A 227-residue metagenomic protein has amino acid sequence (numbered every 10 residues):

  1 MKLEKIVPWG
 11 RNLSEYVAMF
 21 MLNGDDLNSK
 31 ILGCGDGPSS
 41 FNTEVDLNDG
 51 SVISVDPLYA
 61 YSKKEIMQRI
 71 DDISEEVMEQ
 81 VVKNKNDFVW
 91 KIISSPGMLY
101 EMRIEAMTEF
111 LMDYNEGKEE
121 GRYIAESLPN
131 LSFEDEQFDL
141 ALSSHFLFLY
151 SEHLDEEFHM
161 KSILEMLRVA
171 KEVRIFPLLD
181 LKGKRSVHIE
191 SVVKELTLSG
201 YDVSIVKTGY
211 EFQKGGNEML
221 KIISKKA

Functional and structural regions predicted by a protein language model:
M1-N28, S40-T43, L47-N48, A60-E76: Class I SAM-dependent methyltransferase Rossmann-like catalytic core, especially the SAM/SAH-binding loop
L47, S51-G121: Class I S-adenosyl-L-methionine-dependent methyltransferase module
E119-L131: Conserved SAM-binding strand-loop segment of SAM-dependent methyltransferases
P129-L142: A short acidic, Gly/Pro-enriched loop at the edge of an enzyme's catalytic core that lines a small-molecule cofactor
S144-F148, F176: Residues lining the SAM
Y150-E165: A short, conserved alpha-helix within the catalytic core of class I
S162-L179: Conserved beta-strand signature within the Rossmann-like core of class I S-adenosyl-L-methionine
L181-A227: Class I S-adenosyl-L-methionine
